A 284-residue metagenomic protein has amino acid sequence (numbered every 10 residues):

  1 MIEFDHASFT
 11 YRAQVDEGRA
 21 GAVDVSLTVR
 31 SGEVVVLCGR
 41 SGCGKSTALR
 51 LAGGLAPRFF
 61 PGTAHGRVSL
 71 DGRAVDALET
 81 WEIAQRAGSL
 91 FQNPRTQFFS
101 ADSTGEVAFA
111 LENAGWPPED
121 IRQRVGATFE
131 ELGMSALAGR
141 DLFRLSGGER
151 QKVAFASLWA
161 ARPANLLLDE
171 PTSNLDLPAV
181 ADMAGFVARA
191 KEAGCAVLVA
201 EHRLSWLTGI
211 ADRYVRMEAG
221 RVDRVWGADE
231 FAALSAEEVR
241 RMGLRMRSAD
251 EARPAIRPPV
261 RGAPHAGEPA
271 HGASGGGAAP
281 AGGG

Functional and structural regions predicted by a protein language model:
R67-E82: ABC ATPase NBD Q-loop/coupling interface
E119-L137: Conserved ABC ATPase "signature" region
D141-L145, E149: Conserved ABC ATPase signature
F155-A156: Hydrophobic anchor residue at the start of the ABC signature
L166-D169: Catalytic Walker B motif of ABC-type/P-loop ATPase nucleotide-binding domains
E201-H202: H-loop/switch region of ABC-family ATPase nucleotide-binding domains
R221-L244: Conserved beta-strand-loop-alpha-helix hinge in the C-terminal portion of ABC ATPase nucleotide-binding domains
